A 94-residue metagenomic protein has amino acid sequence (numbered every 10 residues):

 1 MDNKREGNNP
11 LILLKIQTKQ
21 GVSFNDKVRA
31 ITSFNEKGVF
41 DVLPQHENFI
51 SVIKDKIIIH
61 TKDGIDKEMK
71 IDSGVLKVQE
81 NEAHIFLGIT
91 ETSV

Functional and structural regions predicted by a protein language model:
M1-L13, Q17: N-terminal export/targeting signal detector
L13-V94: Compact, glycine-rich, soluble single-domain proteins
